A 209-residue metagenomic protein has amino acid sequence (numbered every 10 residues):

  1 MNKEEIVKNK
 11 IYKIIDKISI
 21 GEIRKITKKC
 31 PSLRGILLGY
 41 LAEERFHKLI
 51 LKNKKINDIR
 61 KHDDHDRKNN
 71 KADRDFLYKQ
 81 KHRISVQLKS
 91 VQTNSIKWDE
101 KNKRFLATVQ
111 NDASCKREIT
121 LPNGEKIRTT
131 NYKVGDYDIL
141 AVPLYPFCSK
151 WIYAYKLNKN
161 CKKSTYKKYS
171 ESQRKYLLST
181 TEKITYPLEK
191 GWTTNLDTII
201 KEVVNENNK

Functional and structural regions predicted by a protein language model:
M1-K54, D58, D63, N69: Interdomain/boundary linker segments immediately adjacent to catalytic/signaling cores
P31-E44, Q92-K101, S172-E189, N195: Short low-complexity stretches enriched in small and charged residues
I50, R74-F76, H82-S90: Conserved catalytic cores of phosphodiester-cleaving nucleases, focusing on short active-site segments
H62-K81: Active-site metal-binding core of divalent-cation-utilizing nuclease and nuclease-like domains
Q80-H82, V134-G135: Short coil-to-beta-strand transition motifs
K89-S149: Catalytic cores of nucleic-acid endonucleases
F147-K209: Non-catalytic C-terminal interaction segments of nucleic acid-processing enzymes
